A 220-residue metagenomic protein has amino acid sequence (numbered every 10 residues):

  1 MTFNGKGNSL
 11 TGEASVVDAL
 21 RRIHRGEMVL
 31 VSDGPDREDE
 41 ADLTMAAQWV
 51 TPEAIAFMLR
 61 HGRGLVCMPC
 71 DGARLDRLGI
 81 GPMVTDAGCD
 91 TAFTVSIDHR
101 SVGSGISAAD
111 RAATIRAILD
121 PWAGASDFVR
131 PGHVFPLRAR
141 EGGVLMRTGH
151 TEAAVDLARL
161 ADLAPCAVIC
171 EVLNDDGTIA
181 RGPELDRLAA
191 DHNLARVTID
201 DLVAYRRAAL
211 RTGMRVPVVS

Functional and structural regions predicted by a protein language model:
M1-S220: Catalytic domains of riboflavin
